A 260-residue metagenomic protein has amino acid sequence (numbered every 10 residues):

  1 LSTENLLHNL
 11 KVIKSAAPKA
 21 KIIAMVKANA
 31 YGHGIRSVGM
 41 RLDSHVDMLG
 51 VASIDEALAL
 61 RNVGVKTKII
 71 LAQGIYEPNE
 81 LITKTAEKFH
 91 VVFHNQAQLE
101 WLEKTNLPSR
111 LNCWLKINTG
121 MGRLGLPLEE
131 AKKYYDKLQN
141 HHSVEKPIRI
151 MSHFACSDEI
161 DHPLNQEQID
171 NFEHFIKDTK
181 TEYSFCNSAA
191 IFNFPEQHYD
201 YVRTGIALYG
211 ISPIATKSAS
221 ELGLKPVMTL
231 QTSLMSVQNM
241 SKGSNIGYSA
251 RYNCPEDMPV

Functional and structural regions predicted by a protein language model:
L1-A16: Positively charged, low-complexity intrinsically disordered leader regions
N5-H8, A20-F175, K180-S184, H198: Active-site-proximal beta-alpha core segment in soluble small-molecule metabolic enzymes
A17-A20, S241: Short secondary-structure junctions and interdomain/linker hinges
D158-P259: Anionic-ligand-binding alpha/beta catalytic cores of soluble enzymes and soluble regulatory domains that recognize
